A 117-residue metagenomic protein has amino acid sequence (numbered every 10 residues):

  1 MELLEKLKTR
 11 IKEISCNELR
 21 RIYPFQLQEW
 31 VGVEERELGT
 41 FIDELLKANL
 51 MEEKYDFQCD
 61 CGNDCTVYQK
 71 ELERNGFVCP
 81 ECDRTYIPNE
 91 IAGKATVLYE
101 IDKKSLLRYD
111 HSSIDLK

Functional and structural regions predicted by a protein language model:
M1-E5, L116-K117: Short, Lys/Arg-enriched, disordered terminal segments
L3-R20: Positively charged, polyanion-binding regions of nucleic-acid-associated proteins
E13, F25-W30, T40, L46-K117: Long, charge-rich, low-complexity intrinsically disordered regions
R36: Key DNA-contact positions within bacterial/archaeal DNA-binding proteins
